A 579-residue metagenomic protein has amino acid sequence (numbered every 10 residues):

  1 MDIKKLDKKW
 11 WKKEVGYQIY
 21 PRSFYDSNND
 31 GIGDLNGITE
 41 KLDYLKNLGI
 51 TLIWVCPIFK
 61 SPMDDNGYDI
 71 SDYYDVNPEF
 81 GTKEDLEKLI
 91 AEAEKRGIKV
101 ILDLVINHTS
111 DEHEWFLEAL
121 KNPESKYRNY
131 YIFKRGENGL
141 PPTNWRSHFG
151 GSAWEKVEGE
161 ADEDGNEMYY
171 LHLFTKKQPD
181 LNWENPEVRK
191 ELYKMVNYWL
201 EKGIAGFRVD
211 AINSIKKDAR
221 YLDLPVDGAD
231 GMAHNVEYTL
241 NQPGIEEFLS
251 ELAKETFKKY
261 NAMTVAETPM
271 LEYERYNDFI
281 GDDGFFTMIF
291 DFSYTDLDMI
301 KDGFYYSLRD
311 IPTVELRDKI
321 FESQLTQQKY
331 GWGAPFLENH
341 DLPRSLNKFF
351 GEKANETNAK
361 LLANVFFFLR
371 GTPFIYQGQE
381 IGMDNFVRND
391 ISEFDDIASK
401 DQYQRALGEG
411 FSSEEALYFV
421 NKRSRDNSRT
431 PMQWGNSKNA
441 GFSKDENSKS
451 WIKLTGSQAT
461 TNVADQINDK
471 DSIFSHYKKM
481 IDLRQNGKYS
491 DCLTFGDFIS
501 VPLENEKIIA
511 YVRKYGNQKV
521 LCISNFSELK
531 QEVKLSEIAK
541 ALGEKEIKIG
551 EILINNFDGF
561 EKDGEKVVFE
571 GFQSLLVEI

Functional and structural regions predicted by a protein language model:
D2-N197, E201, S214-E274, G281 (+1 more regions): Acidic/aromatic-lined carbohydrate-recognition and catalytic surfaces of CAZymes acting on diverse glycans
W10-W11, P225-A229, E237, E247-L249 (+11 more regions): Loop/helix patches that line or flank the sugar-binding groove of alpha-linked glycan CAZymes
I53, F207-V209: Hydrophobic residues within beta-strands of alpha/beta enzymes
S61-D65, H108-W115, I215-D218, E272-Y276 (+5 more regions): Short catalytic/ligand-binding loop motif for oxyanion handling, primarily in non-cytosolic enzymes, centered on
H234, W332-K353: Active-site clefts of carbohydrate-active enzymes
K530-N556: Beta-strand-rich binding/interaction modules
F560-I579: C-terminal beta-strand-rich structural cap/linker in extracellular carbohydrate-active enzymes
